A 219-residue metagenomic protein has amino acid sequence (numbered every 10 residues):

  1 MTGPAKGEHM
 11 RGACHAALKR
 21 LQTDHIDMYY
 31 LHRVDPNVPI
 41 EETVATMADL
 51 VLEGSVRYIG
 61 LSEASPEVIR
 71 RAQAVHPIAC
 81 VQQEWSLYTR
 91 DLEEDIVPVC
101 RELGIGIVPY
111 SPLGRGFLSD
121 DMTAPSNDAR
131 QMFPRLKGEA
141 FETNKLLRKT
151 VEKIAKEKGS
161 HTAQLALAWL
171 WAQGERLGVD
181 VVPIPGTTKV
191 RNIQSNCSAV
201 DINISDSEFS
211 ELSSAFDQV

Functional and structural regions predicted by a protein language model:
M1-D95: Glycine/proline-rich, positively charged, aromatic-decorated active-site loop/lid region on the catalytic face
A17, I26, P39, I59 (+8 more regions): Conserved, mostly hydrophobic/aromatic
M47, I69-A72, C100, L170 (+1 more regions): Hydrophobic packing residues within well-ordered alpha-helices of enzyme cores
V51, P112, A140-D201: Conserved short secondary-structure transition element at the edge of the structured enzyme core that lines
S65, W85-T89, S111-L118, W169 (+1 more regions): Glycine-rich beta-alpha junction loops
H76-A79, V97-R101, A124-D128, V200-I202: Short, hinge-like loop/turn segments at secondary-structure boundaries
V99-I154, A172-L177: Glycine-rich, positively charged active-site loop/lid region within alpha/beta enzyme cores that binds and organizes
